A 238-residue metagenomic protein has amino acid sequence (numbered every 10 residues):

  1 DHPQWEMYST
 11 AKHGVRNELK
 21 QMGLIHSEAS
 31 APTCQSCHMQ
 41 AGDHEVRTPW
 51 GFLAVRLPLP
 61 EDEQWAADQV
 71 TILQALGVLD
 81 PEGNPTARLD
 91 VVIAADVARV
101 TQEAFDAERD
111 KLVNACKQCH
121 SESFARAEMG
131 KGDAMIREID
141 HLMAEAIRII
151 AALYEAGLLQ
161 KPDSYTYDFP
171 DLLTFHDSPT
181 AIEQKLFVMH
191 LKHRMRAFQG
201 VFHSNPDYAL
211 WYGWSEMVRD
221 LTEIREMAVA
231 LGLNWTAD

Functional and structural regions predicted by a protein language model:
D1-W235: Primarily the internal scaffold of c-type cytochrome electron-transfer domains, especially repeated/multiheme c-type
